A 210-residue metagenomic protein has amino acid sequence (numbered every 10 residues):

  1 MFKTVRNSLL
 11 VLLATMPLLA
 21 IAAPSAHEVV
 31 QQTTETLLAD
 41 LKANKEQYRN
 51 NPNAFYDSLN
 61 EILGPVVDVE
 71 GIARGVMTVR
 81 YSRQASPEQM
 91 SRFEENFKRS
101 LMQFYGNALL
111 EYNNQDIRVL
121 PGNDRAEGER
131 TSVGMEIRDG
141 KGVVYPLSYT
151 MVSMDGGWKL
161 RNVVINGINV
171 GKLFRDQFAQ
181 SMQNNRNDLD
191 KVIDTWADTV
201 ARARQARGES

Functional and structural regions predicted by a protein language model:
M1-L9: Bacterial N-terminal signal peptides that target proteins for export
T15-L19: N-terminal signal peptide c-region/cleavage motif recognized by signal peptidases
A22-S25, S210: Short, low-structural-confidence N-terminal segments
P24-Y105: Early exported N-terminus immediately downstream of N-terminal targeting peptides
K42, G106-L110, V163: Charged/polar positions within long, soluble alpha-helices
Q103-Y145, T195-S210: Surface-exposed, charged secondary-structure patches
V144-K172: Short beta-strand edge/turn micro-motifs at domain boundaries
N162-S210: Low-complexity, intrinsically disordered terminal/linker segments enriched in charged and Gly/Pro repeats
